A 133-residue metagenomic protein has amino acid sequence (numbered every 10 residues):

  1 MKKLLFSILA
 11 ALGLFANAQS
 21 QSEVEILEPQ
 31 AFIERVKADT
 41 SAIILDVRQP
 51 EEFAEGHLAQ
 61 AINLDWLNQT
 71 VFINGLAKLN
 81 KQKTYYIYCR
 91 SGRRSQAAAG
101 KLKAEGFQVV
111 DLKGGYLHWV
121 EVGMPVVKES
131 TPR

Functional and structural regions predicted by a protein language model:
K2-L5, L12, A16-A42, E51-T84 (+1 more regions): Rhodanese-like catalytic fold shared by cysteine-dependent sulfurtransferases and DSP/PTP-type phosphatases
R48: Short strand-turn motif at the edge of the Rossmann-like AdoMet-binding core
Y88: Short, surface-exposed ligand- or partner-binding patches at beta-edge/loop junctions that are enriched in aromatics
